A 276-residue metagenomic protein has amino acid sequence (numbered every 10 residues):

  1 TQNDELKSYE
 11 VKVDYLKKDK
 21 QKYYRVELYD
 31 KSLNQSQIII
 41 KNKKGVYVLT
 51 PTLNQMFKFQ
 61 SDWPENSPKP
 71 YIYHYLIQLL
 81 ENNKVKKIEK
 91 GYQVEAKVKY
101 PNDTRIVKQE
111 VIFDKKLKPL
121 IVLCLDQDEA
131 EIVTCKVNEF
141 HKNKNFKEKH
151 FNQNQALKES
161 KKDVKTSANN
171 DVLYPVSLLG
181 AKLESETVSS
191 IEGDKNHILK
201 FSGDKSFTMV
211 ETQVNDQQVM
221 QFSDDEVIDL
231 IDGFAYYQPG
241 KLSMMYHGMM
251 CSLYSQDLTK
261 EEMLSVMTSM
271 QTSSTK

Functional and structural regions predicted by a protein language model:
T1-K7, Y23-V26: A short, Trp-centered hydrophobic/proline-enriched beta-strand micro-motif
K7-K12, L33-S36, T104-Q109, I132-T134 (+1 more regions): Short, surface-exposed coil-to-beta transition loops
D14-P70, L125-E139: An acidic-aromatic
K20-R25, I88-E95, K118-I121, D194-I198 (+1 more regions): Short, hydrophobic/aromatic-rich segments at coil-to-beta transitions
E27, E89-L157: Gly/Pro-enriched, hydrophobic low-complexity segments that function as extracytoplasmic propeptides/linkers
I40-V107, F146, F151: Flexible, processing/modification-adjacent segments and terminal tails in exported/periplasmic/extracellular proteins
L157-H247: Short, solvent-exposed recognition patches
E226-K276: A short, solvent-exposed beta-edge/loop patch
